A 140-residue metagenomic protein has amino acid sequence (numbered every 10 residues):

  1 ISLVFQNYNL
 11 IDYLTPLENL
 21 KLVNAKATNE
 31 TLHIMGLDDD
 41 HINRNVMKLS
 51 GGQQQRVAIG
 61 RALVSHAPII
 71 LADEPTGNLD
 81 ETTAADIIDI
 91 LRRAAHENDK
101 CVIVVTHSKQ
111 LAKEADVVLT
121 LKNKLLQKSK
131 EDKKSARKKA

Functional and structural regions predicted by a protein language model:
A27-H41: Conserved ABC ATPase "signature" region
N45-L49, Q53-Q55: Conserved ABC ATPase signature
I59: Hydrophobic anchor residue at the start of the ABC signature
H66: Conserved catalytic motifs of ABC-family nucleotide-binding domains
I70-D73: Catalytic Walker B motif of ABC-type/P-loop ATPase nucleotide-binding domains
E81-T83: Helix N-cap at the start of a conserved alpha-helix in ABC-type nucleotide-binding domains
A85-E97: Helical segment within the ABC ATPase nucleotide-binding domain
